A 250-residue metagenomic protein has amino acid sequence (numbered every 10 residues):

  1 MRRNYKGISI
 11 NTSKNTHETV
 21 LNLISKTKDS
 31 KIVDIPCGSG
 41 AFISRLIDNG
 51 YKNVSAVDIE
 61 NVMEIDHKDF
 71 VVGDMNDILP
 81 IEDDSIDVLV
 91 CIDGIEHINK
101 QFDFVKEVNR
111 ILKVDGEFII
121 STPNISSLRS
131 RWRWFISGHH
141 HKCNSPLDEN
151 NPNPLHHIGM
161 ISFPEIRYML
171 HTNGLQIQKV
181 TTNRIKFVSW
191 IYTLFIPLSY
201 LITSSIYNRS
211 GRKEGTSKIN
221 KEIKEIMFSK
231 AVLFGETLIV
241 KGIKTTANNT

Functional and structural regions predicted by a protein language model:
R3-N11, A41, R45, N99-E107 (+1 more regions): S-adenosyl-L-methionine-dependent methyltransferase catalytic module, highlighting the catalytic core
N11-K28: Conserved alpha-helix/loop element of class I SAM-dependent methyltransferases that forms part of the SAM/SAH-binding
L21-L23, S30-W132, S162, I239-I243: Conserved SAM-binding loop
T27, V71-D74, G138, Q176: Helix N-terminus capping/helix-initiation residues
K244-T250: Generic C-terminal helix-cap and adjacent flexible tail
